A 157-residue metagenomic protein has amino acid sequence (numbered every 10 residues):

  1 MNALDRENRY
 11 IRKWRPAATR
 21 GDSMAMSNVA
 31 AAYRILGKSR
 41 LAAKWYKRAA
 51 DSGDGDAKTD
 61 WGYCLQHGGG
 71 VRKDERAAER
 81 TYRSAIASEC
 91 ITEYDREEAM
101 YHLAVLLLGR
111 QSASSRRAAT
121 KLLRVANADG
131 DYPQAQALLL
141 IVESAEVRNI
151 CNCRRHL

Functional and structural regions predicted by a protein language model:
E7, S39, E75, A113-R116: TPR-repeat structural position
I11, R15, S23-N28, T59 (+2 more regions): Alpha-helical tetratricopeptide repeat
T19-D22, S52-G55, H67-G69, S88-C90 (+3 more regions): Short helix-capping/linker turns of helical repeat alpha-solenoids
N28-I35, K58-H67, A85, M100-G109 (+1 more regions): Hydrophobic face of amphipathic alpha-helices that form TPR/SEL1-like repeat modules and related alpha-solenoid
G37, C64-R72, C90-E93, A104 (+2 more regions): Short coil/turn linking the two alpha-helices of tandem helical-hairpin repeats
N127-L157: Terminal, low-structured helical/coil segments at or just beyond the last alpha-helical repeat
